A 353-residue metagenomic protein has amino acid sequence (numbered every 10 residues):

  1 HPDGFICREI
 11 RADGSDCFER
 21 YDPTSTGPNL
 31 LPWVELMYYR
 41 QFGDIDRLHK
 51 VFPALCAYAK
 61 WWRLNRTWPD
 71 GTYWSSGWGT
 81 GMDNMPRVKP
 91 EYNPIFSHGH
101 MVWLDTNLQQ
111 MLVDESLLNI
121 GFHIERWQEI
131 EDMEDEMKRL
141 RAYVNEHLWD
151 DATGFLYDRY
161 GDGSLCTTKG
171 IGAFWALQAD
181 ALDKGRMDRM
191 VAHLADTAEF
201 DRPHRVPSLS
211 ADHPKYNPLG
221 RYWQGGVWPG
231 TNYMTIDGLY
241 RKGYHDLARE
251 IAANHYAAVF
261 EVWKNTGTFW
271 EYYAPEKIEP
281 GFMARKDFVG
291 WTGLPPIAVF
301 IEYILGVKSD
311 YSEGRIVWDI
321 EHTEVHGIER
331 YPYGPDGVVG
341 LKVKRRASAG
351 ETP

Functional and structural regions predicted by a protein language model:
H1-D22, T67-V102, A142-V227, F260-P280 (+3 more regions): Extended glycan-interaction surfaces of carbohydrate-active proteins
H1-T80, W103-N107, M111, G226-K242 (+4 more regions): Aromatic-rich carbohydrate-recognition surfaces in CAZymes
Y38-C56, L118-K138, D180-L194, L239-A253 (+1 more regions): Structural helix-adjacent loops and short alpha-helical linkers that scaffold large soluble proteins
A54-W68, Q109, S116-N119, D132-D150 (+1 more regions): Alpha-helical scaffold segments in carbohydrate-active enzymes
H100-D105, W127: Structured, solvent-exposed acidic/aromatic patches
I120, Q128-D135, R139-V144, D151 (+2 more regions): Beta-rich accessory regions
M283: Catalytic strand-loop segment that frames the active site of acyl-thioester-processing enzymes
K286-G327: Catalytic cores of secreted or luminal carbohydrate-active enzymes
